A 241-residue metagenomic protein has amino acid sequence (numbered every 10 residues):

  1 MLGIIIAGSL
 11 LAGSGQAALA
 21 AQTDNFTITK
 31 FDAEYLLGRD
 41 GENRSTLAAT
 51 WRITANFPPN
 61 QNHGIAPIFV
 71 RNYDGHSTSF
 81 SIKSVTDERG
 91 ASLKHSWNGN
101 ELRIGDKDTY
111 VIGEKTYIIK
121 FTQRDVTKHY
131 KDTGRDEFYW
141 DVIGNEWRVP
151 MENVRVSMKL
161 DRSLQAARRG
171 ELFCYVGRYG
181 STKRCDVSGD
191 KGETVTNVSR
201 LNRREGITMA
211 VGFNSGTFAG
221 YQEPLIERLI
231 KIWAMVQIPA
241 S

Functional and structural regions predicted by a protein language model:
M1-G13: Bacterial N-terminal signal peptides
G15-S241: Lumenal/extracellular ectodomains and adaptor appendage modules of the eukaryotic vesicle/secretory system
